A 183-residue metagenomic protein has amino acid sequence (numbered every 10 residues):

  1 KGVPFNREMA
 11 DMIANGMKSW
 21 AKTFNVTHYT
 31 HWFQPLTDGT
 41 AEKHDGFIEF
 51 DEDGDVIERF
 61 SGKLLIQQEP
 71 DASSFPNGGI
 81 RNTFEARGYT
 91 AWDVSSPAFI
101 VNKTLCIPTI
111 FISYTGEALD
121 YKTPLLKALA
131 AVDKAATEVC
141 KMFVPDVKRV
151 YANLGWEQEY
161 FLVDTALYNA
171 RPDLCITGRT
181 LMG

Functional and structural regions predicted by a protein language model:
K1-G62, I66-F84: Histidine/acidic residue-rich metal-binding segments in metalloenzymes
A86-G183: Glycine-rich, acidic/polar active-site loops that bind/position phosphate-bearing ligands
